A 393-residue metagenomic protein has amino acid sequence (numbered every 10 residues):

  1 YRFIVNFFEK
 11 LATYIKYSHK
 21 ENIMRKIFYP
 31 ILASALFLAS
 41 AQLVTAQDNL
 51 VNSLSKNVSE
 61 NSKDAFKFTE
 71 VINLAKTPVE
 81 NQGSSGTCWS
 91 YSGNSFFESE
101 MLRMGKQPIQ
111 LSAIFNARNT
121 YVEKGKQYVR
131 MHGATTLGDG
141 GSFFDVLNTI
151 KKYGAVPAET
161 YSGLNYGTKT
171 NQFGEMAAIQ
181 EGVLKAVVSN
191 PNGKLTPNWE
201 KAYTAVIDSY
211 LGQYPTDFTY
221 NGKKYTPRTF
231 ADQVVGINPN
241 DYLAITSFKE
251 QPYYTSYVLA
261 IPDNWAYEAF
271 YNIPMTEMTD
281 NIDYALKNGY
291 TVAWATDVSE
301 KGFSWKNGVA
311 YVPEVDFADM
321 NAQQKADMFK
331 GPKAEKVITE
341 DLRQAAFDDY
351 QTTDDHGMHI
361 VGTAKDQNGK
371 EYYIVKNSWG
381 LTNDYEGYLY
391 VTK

Functional and structural regions predicted by a protein language model:
Y1-D48: Bacterial Sec-dependent N-terminal signal peptides
Q47-L74, P78: N-terminal regions that are enriched for targeting/export leaders and immediately downstream pro/stem segments
F66-S85, Q107-F115: An N-terminal structural lobe/cap that precedes and organizes the functional/catalytic core across diverse proteins
L74-G86, M131-G138, W265-N272, N281-I282 (+1 more regions): Second-shell loop/turn segments in exported
Q82-F97, L137-F143, H356: Active-site nucleophilic cysteine motif
G93-L102, K151-A155, K287, K365: Sec-exported extracytoplasmic/periplasmic mature domains
A113-N221: Papain-like cysteine protease catalytic cores
K201-K393: Active-site signature of cysteine proteases
